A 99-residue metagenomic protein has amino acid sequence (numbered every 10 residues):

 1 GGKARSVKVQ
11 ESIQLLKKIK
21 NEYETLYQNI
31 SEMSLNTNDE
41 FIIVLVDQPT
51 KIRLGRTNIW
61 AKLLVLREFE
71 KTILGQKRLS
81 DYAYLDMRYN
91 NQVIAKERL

Functional and structural regions predicted by a protein language model:
G1-L99: Charged, solvent-exposed interaction patches on well-folded alpha/beta domains that mediate macromolecular contacts
